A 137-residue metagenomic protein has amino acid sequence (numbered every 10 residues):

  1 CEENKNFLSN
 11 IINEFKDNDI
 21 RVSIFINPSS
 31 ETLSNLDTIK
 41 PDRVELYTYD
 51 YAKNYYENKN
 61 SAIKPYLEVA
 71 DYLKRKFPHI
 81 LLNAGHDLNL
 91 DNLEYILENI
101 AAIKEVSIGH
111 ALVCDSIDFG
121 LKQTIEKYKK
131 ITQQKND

Functional and structural regions predicted by a protein language model:
C1-F7: Glycine/small-residue-rich loop that forms an oxyanion/phosphate-binding "nest" at active or ligand-binding sites
I11-I24, L73-G85: Short beta-strand/loop segments at the ligand-binding rim of alpha/beta enzyme cores
I20-K76: Histidine/lysine/aspartate-rich catalytic loop segments that bind and position anionic ligands
F25, A62, G85-H86, I117: Glycine- and other small-residue-rich loops at beta-strand/loop junctions that grip anionic moieties
P28-K40, A84, L88-I103: Catalytic cores of alpha/beta
R43-Y55, A101-L121: Glycine-rich phosphate-binding active-site loops on the catalytic face of alpha/beta enzymes
N58-K59, D115-D137: C-terminal helical cap(s) of enzyme catalytic domains, especially alpha/beta-barrels
